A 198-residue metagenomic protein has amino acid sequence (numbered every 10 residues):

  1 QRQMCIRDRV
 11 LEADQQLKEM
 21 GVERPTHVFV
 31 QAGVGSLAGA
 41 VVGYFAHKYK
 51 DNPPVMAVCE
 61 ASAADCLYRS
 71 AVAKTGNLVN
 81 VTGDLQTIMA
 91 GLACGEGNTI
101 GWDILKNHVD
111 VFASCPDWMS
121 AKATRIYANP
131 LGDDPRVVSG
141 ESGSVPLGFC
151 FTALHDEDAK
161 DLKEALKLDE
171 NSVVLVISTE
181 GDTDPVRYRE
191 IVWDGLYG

Functional and structural regions predicted by a protein language model:
Q3, G97-L166: Active-site-adjacent helical/loop segments in soluble small-molecule enzymes
Q3, R7-N107, L162-G198: Glycine-rich phosphate/pyrophosphate-binding loop at beta-loop-alpha junctions
